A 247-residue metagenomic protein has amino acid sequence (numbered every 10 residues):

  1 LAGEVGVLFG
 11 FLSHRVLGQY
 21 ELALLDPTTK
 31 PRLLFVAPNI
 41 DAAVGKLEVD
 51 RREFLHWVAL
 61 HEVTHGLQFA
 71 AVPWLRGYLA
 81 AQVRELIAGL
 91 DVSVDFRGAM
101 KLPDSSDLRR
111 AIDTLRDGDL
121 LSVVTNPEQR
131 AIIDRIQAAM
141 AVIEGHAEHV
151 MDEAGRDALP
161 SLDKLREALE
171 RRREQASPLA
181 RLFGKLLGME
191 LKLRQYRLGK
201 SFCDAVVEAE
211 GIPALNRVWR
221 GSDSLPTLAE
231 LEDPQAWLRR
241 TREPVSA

Functional and structural regions predicted by a protein language model:
L1-P38: Auxiliary, metal-adjacent structural segments of Zn-dependent hydrolase domains
G6, G10-L17, F69-S122, P127 (+1 more regions): Post-HExxH zinc-binding segment in Zn-dependent metallohydrolases
P31-L33, I40, A88-G89, S93 (+1 more regions): A structural signal for the main folded, soluble domain(s) of proteins
N39-V58: Short pre-active-site segment immediately N-terminal to the catalytic Zn-binding motif
A42, H65-G66, W74: Active-site micro-motifs of SAM-dependent methyltransferase domains
F54-A70, C203: Active-site recognition of the HExxH zinc-binding catalytic motif
S122-A247: Pan-zinc metallopeptidase signature
